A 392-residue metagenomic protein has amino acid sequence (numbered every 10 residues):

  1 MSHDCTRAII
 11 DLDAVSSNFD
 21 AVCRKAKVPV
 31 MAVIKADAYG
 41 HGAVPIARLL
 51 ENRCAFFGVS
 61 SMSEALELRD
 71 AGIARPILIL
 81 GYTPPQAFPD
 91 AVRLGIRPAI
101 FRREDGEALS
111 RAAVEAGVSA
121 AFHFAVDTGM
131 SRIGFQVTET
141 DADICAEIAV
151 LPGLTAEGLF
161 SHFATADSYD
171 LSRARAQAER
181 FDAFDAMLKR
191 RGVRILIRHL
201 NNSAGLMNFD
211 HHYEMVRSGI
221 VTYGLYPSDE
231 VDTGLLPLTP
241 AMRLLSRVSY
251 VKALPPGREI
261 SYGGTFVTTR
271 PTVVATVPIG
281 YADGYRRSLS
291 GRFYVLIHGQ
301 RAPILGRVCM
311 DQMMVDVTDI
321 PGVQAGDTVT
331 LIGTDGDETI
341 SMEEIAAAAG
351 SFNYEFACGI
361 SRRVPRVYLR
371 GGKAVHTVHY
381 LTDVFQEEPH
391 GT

Functional and structural regions predicted by a protein language model:
S2-I10, A14-S17, R24-H199: Active-site-proximal beta-alpha core segment in soluble small-molecule metabolic enzymes
S2-S16, P29, E64, T83-P85 (+3 more regions): Active-site anion/phosphate-binding pocket segments in diverse small-molecule metabolic enzymes
